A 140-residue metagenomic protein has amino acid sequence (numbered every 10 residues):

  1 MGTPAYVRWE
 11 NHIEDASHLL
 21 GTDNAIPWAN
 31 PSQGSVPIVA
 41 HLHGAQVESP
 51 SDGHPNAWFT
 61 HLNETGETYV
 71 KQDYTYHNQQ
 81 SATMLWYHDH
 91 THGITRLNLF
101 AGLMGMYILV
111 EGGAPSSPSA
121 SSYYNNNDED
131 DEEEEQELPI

Functional and structural regions predicted by a protein language model:
M1-I140: Histidine-centered copper-binding motifs that mark active-site loops of extracellular/periplasmic copper enzymes
